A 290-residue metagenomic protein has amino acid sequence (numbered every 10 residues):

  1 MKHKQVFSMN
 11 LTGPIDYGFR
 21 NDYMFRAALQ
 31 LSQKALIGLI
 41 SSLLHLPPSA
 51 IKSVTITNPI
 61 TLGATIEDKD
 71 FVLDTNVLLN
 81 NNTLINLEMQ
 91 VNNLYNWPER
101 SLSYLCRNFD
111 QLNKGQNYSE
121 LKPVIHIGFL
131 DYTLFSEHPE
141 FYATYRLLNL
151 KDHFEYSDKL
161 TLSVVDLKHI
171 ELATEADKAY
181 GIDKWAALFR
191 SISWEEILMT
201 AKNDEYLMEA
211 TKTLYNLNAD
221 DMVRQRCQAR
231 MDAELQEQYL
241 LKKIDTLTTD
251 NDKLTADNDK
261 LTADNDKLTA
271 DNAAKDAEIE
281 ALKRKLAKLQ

Functional and structural regions predicted by a protein language model:
M1-D221: Conserved single-residue anchors adjacent to enzymatic active/cofactor-binding motifs
K2-G13, I85-Q90, A187-Q290: Short, charged alpha-helical interaction segments and adjacent helix-coil junctions
